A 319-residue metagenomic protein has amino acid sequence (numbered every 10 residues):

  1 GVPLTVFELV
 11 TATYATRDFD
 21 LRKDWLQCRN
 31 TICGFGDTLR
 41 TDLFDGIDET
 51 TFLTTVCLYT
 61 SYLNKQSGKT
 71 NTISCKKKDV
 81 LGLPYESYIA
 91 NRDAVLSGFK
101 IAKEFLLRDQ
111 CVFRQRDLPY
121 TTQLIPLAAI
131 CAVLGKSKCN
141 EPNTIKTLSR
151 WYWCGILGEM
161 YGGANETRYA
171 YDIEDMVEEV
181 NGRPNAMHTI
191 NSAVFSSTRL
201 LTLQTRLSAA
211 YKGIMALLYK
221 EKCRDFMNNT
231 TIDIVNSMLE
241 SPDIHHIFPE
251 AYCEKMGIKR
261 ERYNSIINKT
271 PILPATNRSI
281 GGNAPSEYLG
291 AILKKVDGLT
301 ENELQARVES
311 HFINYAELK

Functional and structural regions predicted by a protein language model:
G1, F44-D45, R116-L118, D233-V235 (+1 more regions): A general structural signal for short secondary-structure junctions and capping/turn motifs
P3-T198: A cross-family structural signal marking well-folded subdomains
K103, A128, I145, S149 (+4 more regions): Generic hydrophobic alpha-helical scaffold/packing signal
P119-T122, N143, L239-P242, N264-N268: Short, well-structured alpha-helical interface segments that form or flank functional binding sites
K138-N140, M160-Y161, C253-M256, G282-E287: Short conserved micro-motifs at the rims of enzyme active sites and ligand-binding pockets
I156-H245, Y252: Intrinsically disordered, low-complexity N-proximal targeting/linker segments that flank membranes
P242, E254-I280: Short beta-strand-alpha-helix junction that forms the catalytic/metal-binding core of metal-dependent nuclease domains
P274-K319: Long, cytosolic, alpha-helical-rich C-terminal regions that act as interaction/scaffolding modules
